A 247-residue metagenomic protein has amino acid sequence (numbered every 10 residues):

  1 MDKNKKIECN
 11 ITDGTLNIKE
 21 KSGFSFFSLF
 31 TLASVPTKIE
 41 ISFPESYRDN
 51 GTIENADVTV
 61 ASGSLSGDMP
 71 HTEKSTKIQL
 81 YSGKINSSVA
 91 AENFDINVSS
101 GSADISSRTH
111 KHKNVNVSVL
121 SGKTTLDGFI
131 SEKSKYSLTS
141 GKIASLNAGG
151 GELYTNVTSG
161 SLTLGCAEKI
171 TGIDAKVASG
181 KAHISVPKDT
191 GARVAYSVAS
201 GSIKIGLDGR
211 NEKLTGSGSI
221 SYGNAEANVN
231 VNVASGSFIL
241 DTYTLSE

Functional and structural regions predicted by a protein language model:
M1-K21, F27-T59, S64-Q79, K84-D95 (+4 more regions): Short linear S-[DN]-x-LW-Φ motif typified by the pepsin-like aspartic protease active-site region
Y47, M69, S88-V89, F94-D95 (+1 more regions): Short, surface-exposed interaction patches in beta-rich subdomains that mediate adhesion/assembly near membranes
